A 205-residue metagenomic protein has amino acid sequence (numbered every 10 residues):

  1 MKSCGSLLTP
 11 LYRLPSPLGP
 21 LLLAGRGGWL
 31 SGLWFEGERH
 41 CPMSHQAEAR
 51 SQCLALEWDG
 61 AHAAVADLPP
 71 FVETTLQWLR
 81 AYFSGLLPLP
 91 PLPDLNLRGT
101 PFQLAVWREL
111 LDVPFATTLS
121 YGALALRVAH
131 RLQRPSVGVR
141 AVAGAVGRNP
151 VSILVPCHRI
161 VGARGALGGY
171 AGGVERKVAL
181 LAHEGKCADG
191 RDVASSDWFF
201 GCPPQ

Functional and structural regions predicted by a protein language model:
M1-Q133, H183-Q205: Basic nucleic-acid-binding alpha-helical/helix-turn surface characteristic of O6-alkylguanine DNA
A129-G144: Short, positively charged loop/turn segments that connect secondary-structure elements
A145-G147, I153-L154: Major-groove DNA-recognition helix of helix-turn-helix-type DNA-binding domains
V146, V161, A171-R176, L181: DPxDG-like acidic metal-binding loop motif
S152-G169: Charged low-complexity interaction tracts in eukaryotic proteins
G165-A171, R176, D189, V193-W198: Charge-rich, low-complexity intrinsically disordered segments
